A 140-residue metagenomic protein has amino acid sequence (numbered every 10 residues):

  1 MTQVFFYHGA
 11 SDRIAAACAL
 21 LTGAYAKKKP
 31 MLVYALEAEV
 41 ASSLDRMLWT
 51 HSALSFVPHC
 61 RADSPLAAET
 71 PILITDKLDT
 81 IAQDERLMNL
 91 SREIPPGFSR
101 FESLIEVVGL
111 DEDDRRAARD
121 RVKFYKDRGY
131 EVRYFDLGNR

Functional and structural regions predicted by a protein language model:
T2-S99, V107-L110, E131, F135-R140: Positively charged, polar, low-complexity stretches
P96, D113-V122: Helix-rich interaction surfaces within compact, conserved domain-sized segments that mediate assembly or partner
F101-E102, R128: Short glycine-/polar-rich loops that comprise or flank the Walker A/P-loop and associated switch/sensor motifs
